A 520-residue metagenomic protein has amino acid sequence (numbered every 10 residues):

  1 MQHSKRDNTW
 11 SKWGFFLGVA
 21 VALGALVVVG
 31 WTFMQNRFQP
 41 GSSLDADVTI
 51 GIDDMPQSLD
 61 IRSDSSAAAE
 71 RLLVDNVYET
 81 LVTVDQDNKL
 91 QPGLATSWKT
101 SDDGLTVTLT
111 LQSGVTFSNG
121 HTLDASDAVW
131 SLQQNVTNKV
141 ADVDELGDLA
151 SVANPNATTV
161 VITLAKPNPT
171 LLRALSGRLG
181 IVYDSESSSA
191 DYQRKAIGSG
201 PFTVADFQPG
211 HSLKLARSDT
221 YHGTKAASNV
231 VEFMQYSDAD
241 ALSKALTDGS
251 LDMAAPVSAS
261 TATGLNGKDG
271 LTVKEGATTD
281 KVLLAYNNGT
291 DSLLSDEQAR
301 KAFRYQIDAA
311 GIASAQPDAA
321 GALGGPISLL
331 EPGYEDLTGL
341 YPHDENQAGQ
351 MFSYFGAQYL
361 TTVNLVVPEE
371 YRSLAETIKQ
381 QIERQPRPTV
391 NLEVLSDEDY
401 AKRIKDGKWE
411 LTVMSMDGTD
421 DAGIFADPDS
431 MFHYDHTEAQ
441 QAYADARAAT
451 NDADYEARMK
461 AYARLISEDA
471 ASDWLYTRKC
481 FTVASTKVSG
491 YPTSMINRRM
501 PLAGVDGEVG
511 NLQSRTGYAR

Functional and structural regions predicted by a protein language model:
Q2-H3, D7, G18-A22, Q35 (+3 more regions): Extracytoplasmic/peripheral linker and loop segments enriched in polar/acidic and small residues with frequent Thr/Pro
G51-D102, Q133, I197: N-terminal lobe/hinge region of extracytoplasmic solute-binding protein
A68, R173-K225, V230, D240 (+1 more regions): Gly/Pro-rich hinge or "lid" segments in bacterial periplasmic/extracellular proteins
D144-S185, D206: Surface-exposed binding/hinge segments that line and control ligand-binding clefts or catalytic entry sites
D219-G264: Ligand-site clamp/hinge motif
T290-E331, L374, I466-A471: Periplasmic-binding protein-like
D318-F355, R372-S373: Structural transition elements
T482-R520: Long beta-strand-rich cores associated with HINT superfamily self-processing modules
